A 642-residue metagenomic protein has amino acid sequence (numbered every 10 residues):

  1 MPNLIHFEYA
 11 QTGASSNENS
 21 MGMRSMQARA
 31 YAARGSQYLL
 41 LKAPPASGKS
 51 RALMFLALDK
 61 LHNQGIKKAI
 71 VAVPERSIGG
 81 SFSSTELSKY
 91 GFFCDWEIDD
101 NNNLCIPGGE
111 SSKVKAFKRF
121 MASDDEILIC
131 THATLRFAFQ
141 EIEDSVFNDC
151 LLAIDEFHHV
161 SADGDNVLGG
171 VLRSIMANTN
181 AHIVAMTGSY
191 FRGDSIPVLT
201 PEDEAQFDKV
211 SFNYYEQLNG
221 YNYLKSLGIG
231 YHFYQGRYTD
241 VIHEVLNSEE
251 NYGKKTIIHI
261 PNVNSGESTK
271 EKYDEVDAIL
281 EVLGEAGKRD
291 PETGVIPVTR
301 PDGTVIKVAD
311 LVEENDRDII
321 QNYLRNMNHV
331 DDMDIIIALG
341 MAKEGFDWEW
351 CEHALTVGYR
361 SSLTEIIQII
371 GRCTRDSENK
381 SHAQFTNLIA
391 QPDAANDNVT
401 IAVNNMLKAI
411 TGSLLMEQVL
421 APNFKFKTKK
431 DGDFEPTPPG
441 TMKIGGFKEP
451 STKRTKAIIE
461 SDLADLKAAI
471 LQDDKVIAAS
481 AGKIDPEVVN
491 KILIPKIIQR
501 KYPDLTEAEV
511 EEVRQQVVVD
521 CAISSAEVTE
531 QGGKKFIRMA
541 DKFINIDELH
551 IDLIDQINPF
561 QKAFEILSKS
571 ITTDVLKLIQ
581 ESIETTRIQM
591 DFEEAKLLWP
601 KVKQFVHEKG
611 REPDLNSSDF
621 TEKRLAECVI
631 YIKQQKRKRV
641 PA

Functional and structural regions predicted by a protein language model:
S36-L56: Walker A/P-loop
K42, L56-S81: Conserved SF1/SF2 helicase motif Ia
P44-S47, H158-V160, I175-V198: Conserved helicase ATPase motor motifs in RecA-like P-loop NTPase domains
S47, I70-P74, G79-M121, I127 (+5 more regions): Conserved C-terminal RecA-like helicase domain
E143-N178: SF2 helicase catalytic motif II
I196-V241: Interdomain hinge/linker at the junction between the two RecA-like core domains of SF2 helicases
D316-L414: Conserved RecA-like P-loop NTPase helicase motor core
S377-I494, I498: Long, hydrophobic alpha-helical segments
